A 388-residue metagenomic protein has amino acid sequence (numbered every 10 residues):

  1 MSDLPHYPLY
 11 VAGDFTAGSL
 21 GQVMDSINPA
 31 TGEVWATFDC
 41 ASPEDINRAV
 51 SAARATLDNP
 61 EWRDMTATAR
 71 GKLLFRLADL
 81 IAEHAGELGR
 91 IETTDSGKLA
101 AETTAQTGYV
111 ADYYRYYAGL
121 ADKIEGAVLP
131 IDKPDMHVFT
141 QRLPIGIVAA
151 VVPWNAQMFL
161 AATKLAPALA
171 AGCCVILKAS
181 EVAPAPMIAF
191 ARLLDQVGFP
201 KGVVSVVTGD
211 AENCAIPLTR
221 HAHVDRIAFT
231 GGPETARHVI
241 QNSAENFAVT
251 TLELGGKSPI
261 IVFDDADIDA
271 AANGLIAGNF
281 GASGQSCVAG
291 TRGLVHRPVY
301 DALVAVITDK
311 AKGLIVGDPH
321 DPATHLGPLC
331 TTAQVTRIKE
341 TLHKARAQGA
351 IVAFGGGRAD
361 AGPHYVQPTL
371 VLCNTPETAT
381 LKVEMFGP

Functional and structural regions predicted by a protein language model:
M1-F38, K72, R76, G126-V151 (+3 more regions): Terminal low-complexity tails and localization/encapsulation signals of metabolic enzymes
A17, V371-E384: Active-site-adjacent capping/gating segments
G32, R70, E92, Y114 (+8 more regions): Residue-level signal for inorganic ion chemistry
W35-I124: Glycine-rich loop-to-alpha-helix module at the N-terminal edge of alpha/beta enzyme cores
T68, R90-L99, L129-P134, G255 (+1 more regions): Short linear capping/connector segments at secondary-structure termini
R76-E87, A189, L193-F199, A272 (+4 more regions): Generic non-transmembrane alpha-helical segments
G126-A270: Rossmann-like NAD(P) dinucleotide-binding subdomain of oxidoreductase/dehydrogenase enzymes
R226, E234-P376: ALDH superfamily catalytic-core signature
